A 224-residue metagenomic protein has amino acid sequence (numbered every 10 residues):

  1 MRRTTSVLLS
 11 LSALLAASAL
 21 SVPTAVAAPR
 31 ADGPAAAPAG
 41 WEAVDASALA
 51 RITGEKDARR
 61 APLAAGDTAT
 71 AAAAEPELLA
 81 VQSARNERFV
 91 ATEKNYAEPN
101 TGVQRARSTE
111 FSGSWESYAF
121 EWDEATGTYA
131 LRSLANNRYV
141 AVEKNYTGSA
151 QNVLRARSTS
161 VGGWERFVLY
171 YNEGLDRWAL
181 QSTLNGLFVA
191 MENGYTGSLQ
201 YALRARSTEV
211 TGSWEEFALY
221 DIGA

Functional and structural regions predicted by a protein language model:
M1-P29: Secretory targeting and sorting signals
A31-A224: Lectin-like carbohydrate-binding module/patch detector with strong preference for beta-trefoil
